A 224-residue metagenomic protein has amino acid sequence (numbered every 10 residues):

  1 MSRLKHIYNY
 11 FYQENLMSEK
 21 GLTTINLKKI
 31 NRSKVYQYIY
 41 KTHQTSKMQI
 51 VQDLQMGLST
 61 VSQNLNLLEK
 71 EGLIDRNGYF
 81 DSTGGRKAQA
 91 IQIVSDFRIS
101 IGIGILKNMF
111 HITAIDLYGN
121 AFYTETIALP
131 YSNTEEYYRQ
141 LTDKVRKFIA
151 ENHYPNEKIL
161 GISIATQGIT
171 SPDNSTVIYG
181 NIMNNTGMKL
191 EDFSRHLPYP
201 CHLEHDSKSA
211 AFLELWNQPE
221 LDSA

Functional and structural regions predicted by a protein language model:
M1-M48, Q52: Extreme N-terminal segment that seeds HTH/winged-HTH DNA-binding domains in transcriptional regulators
I25, K29, S33, L58-S62 (+2 more regions): Electropositive phosphate-/nucleotide-binding environments in soluble metabolic enzymes
Q44-R76: N-terminal helix-turn-helix
R76-R98, L203-A224: Conserved phosphate-binding catalytic cores of ATP/NTP-utilizing and phosphoryl-transfer enzymes
G85-T124, A224: Gly/Thr-rich phosphate-binding beta-strand-loop-beta motif of the actin/hexokinase/Hsp70
E125-N152, E157-Q218, D222-S223: Glycine-rich phosphate-binding loop and adjoining helix at the ATP-binding site of ATP-dependent phosphoryl-transfer
